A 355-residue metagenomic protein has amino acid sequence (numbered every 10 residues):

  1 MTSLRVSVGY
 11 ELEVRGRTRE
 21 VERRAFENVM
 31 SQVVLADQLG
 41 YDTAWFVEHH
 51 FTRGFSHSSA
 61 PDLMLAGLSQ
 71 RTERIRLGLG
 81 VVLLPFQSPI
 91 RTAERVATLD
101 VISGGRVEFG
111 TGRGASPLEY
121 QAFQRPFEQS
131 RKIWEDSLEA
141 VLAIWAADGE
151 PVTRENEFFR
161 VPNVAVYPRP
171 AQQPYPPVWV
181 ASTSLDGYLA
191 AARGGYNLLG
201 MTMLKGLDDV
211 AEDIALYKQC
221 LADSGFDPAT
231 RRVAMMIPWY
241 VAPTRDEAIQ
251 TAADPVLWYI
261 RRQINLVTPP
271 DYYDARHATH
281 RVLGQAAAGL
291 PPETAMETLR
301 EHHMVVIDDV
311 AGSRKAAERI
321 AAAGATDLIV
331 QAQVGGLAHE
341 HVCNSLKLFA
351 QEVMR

Functional and structural regions predicted by a protein language model:
M1-R71, I75-L77, Q173-P176: N-terminal beta1-alpha1-beta2 module of alpha/beta enzyme domains
T2, R131-Y167, D208-A325: An alpha-helical appendage that flanks or caps ligand/catalytic pockets
T2-L4, S88-Y196, D208-A215, Q219-T230: Internal, glycine-rich beta/alpha segment that forms the wall or movable "lid" of small-molecule/cofactor binding
V6-Y10, A44-F46, L77-L79, V107-T111 (+4 more regions): Hydrophobic faces of well-ordered beta-strands that scaffold small-molecule active sites in alpha/beta enzyme cores
L12-E27, V82-I90, Q172-S182, W239-A242 (+1 more regions): Active-site mouth loops of central-metabolism enzymes
R23-L35, R95, S182-L189, D309-R319: Short, acidic/polar
A36, G40, E48, L68 (+10 more regions): Conserved, mostly hydrophobic/aromatic
T43-L68, L83, M203-L207, Q331-C343: Glycine-rich, proline-tolerant flexible connector loops at the mouths of alpha/beta enzymes
